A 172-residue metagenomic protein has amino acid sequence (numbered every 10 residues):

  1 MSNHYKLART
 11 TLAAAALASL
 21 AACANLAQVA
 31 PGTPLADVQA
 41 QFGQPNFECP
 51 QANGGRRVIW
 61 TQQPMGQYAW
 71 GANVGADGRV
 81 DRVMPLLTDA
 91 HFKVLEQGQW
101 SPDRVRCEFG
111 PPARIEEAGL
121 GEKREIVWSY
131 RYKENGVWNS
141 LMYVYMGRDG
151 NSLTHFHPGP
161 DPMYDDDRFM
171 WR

Functional and structural regions predicted by a protein language model:
S2-L12: Bacterial N-terminal signal peptides that target proteins for export
S19-A22: C-terminal motif of bacterial Sec signal peptides marking the signal peptidase cleavage site
A24-R172: Residues within mature, well-folded domains
